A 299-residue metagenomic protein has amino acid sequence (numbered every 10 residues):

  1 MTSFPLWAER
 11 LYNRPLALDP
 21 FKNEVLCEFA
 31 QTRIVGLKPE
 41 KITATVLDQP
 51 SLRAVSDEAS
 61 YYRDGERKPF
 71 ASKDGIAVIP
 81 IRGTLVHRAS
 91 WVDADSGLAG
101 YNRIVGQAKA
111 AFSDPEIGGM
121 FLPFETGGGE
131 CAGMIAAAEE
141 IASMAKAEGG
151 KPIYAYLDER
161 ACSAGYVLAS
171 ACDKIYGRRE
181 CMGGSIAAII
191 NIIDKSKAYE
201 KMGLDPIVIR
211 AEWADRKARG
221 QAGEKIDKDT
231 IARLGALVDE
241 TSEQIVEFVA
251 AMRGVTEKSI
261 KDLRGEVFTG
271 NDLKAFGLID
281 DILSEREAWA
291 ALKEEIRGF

Functional and structural regions predicted by a protein language model:
M1-K151, R160-M252, E295-F299: Small-residue-centered hinge/linker elements
P152, G254-K261: A local structural motif
A155-C162, L263-G265: Glycine-rich beta-to-alpha transition loops that act as phosphate-gripper elements at the mouths of alpha/beta enzyme
A164-G165, F268-N271: Acidic, divalent-metal-coordinating active-site segment for phosphoryl/phosphodiester hydrolysis, typified by short
I175-G177, I279-E287: Short acidic-hydrophobic, aromatic-tinged amphipathic segments that line or gate anion-handling sites
E180, I260, T269: Surface-exposed aromatic
E287-K293: A ligand-binding cleft/hinge motif common to bilobed small-molecule-binding domains
